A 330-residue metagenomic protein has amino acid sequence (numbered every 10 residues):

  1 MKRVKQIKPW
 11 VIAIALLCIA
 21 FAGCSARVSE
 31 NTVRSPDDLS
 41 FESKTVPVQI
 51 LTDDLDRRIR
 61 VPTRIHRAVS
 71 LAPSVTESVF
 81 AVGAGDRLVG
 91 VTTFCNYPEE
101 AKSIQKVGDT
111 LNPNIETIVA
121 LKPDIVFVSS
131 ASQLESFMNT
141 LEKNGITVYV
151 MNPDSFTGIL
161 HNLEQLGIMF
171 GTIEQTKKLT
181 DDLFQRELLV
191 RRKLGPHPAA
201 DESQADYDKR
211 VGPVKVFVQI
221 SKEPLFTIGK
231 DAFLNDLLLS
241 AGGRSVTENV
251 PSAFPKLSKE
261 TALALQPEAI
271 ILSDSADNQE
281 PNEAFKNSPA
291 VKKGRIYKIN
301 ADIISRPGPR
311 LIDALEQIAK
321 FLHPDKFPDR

Functional and structural regions predicted by a protein language model:
K2-I12: Bacterial N-terminal signal peptides that target proteins for export
F21-G23: C-terminal motif of bacterial Sec signal peptides marking the signal peptidase cleavage site
S25-V28: Bacterial signal peptide processing site
F41, V48, R58, R67 (+4 more regions): Extracytoplasmic substrate-binding proteins
R67-A131, F137, V246: A short, structured surface patch at a secondary-structure boundary
A72, S130-A131, I220, V250 (+4 more regions): Short secondary-structure boundary segments
T92, K230-F254, K298: His/Asp/Glu-enriched short active-site or ligand-binding loop at hydrolase and phosphoryl-transfer sites
V107, N112-A131, I146, P255-S275: Proline-aspartate-enriched helix->loop->beta-strand connector
